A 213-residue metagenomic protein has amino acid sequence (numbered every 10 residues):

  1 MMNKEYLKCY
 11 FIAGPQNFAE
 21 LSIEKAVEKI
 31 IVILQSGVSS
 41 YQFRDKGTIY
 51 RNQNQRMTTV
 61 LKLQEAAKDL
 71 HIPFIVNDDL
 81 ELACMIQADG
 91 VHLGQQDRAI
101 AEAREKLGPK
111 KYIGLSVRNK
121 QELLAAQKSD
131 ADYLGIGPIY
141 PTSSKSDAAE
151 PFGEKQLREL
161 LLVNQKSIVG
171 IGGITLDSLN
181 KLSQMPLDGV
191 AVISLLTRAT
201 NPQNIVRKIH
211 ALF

Functional and structural regions predicted by a protein language model:
M1-H92, Q96-R98, K106-Y133, A149 (+4 more regions): Conserved N-terminal beta1-alpha1 strand-loop-helix module at the mouth
E81, K155, A191: Active-site phosphate/pyrophosphate-handling residues
D130, M185-L187: As written
I136, V169-I174, V190-S194: Glycine-rich beta-strand-to-loop/alpha-helix junction loops that act as flexible
K145-Q156: Substrate-recognition "cap/lid" segment bordering the active-site pocket of phosphatases
